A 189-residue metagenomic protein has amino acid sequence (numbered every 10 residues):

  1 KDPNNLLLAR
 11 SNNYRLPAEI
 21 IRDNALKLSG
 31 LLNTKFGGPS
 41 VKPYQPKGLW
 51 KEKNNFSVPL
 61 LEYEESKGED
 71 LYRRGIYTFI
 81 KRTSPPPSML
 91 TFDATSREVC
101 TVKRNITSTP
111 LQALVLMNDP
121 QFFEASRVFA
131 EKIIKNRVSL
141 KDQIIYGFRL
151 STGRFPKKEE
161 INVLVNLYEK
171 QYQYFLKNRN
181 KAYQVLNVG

Functional and structural regions predicted by a protein language model:
K1-Q143, F155, N180, V185-G189: An acidic, gly/pro-interrupted, aromatic-rich
A125-S126, E160-I161, K177: Short, solvent-exposed secondary-structure capping/transition elements
I145, K157-V165: Short, well-structured alpha-helical segments
I145-G147, S151: Mid-length scaffold segments of soluble, non-membrane domains
S151, N162-Q173: Amphipathic alpha-helical segments that form the core helices of the histone-fold
